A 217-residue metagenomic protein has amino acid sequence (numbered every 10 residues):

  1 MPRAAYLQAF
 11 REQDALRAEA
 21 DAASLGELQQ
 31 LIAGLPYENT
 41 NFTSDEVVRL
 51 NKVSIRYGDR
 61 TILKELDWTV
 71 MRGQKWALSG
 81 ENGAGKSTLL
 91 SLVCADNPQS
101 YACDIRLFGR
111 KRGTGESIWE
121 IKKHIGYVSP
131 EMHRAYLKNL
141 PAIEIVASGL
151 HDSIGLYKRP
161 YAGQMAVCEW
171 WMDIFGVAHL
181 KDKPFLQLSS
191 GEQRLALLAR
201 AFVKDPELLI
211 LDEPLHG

Functional and structural regions predicted by a protein language model:
P2-S54, I125, G155-Q164: Pre-NBD coupling/linker segments of ABC/ABC-like ATPases
C94-A95: Helix-to-loop junction immediately C-terminal to a conserved catalytic motif
D104-E120: ABC ATPase NBD Q-loop/coupling interface
W119, K123, P130-Q187: ABC-family P-loop ATPase nucleotide-binding domains
L198: Hydrophobic anchor residue at the start of the ABC signature
D205: Conserved catalytic motifs of ABC-family nucleotide-binding domains
L209-E213: Catalytic Walker B motif of ABC-type/P-loop ATPase nucleotide-binding domains
